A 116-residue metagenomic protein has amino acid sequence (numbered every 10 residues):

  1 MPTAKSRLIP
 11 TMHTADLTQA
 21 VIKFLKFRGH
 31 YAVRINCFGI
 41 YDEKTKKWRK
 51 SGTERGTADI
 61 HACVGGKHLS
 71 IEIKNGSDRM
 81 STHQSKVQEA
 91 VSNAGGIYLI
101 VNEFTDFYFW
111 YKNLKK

Functional and structural regions predicted by a protein language model:
M1-K116: Catalytic phosphate/metal-binding cores of nucleic-acid and nucleotide-processing enzymes, i.e., regions that mediate
